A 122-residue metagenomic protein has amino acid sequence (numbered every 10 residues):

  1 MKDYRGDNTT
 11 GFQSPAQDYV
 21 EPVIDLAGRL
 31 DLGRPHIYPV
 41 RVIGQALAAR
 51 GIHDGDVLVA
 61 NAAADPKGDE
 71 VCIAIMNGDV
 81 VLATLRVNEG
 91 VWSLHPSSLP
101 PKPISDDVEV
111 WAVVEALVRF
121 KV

Functional and structural regions predicted by a protein language model:
M1-H53, D65-G68, M76-V81, V87-W92 (+2 more regions): Short, positionally conserved secondary-structure boundary motifs
V59-A60, I73: Hydrophobic beta-strand signal
W92-S98: Catalytic Cys-His active-site segments of thiol-dependent hydrolases/isopeptidases
